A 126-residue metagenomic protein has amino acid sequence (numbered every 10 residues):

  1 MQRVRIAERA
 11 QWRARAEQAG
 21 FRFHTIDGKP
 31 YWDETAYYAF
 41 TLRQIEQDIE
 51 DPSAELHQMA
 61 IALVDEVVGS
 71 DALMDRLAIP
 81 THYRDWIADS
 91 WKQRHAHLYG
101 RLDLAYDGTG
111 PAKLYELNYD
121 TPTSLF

Functional and structural regions predicted by a protein language model:
M1-F126: Preference for protein termini
